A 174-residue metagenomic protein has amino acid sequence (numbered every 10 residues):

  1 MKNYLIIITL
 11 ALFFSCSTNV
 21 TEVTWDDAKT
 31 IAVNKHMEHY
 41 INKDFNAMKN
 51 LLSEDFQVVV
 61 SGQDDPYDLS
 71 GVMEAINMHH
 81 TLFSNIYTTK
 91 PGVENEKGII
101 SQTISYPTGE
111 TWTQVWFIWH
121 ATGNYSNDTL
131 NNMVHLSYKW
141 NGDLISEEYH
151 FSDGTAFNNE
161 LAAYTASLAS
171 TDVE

Functional and structural regions predicted by a protein language model:
Y4-F14: Sec-dependent N-terminal signal peptides
C16-N46, N50, L168, D172-E174: Short, low-complexity N-terminal intrinsically disordered segments enriched in polar/charged residues
T21-V23, Y125-T129, A156-T165: A short acidic/glycine-rich loop-to-helix N-cap element
H36, A47-K49, F56, V72-A75 (+3 more regions): Hydrophobic pocket/interface hotspot
Q57-D68, L82: A short gly/proline-enriched turn/hairpin at secondary-structure junctions
E74-S126: Surface-exposed, charged secondary-structure patches
Q114, T129-H135: Short, surface-exposed coil-to-beta transition loops
S146-E174: Low-complexity, intrinsically disordered terminal/linker segments enriched in charged and Gly/Pro repeats
